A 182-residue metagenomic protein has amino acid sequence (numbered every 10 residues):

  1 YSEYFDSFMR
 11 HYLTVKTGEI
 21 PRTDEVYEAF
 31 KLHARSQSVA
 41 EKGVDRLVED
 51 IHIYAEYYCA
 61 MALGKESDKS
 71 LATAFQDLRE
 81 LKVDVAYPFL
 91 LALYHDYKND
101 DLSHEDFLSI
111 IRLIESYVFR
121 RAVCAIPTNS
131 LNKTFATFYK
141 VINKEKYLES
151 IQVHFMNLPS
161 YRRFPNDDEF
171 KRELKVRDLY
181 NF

Functional and structural regions predicted by a protein language model:
Y1-F182: A cross-family structural signal marking well-folded subdomains
